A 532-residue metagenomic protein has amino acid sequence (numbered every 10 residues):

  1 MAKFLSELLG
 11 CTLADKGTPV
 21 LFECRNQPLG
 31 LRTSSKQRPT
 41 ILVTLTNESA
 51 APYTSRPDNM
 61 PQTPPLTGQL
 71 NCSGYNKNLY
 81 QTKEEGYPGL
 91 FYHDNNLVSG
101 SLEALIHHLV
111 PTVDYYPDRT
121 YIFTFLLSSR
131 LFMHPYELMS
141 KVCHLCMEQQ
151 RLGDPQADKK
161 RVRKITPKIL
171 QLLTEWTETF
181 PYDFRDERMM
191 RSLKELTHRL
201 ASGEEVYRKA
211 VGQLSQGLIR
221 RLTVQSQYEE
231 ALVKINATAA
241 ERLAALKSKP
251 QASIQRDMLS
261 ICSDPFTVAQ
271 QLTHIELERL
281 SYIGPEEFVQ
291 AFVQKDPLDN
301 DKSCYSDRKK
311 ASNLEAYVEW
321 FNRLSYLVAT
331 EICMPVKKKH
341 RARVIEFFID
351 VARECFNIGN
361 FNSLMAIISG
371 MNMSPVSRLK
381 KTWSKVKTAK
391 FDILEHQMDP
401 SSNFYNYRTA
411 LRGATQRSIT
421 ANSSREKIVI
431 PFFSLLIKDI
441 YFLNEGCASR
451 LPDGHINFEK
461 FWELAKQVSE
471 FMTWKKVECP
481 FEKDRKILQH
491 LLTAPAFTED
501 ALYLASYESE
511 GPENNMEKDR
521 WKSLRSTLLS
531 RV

Functional and structural regions predicted by a protein language model:
M1-V532: Eukaryotic small-GTPase/lipid signaling interfaces
